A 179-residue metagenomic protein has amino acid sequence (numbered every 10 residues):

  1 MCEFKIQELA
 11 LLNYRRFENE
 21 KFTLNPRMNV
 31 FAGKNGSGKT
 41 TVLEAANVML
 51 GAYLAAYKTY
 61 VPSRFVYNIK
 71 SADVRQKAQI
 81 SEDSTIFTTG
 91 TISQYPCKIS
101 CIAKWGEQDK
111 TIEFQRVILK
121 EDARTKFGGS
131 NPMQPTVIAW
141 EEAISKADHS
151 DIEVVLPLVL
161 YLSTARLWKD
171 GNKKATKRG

Functional and structural regions predicted by a protein language model:
M1-G179: P-loop NTPase switch/coupling surface
